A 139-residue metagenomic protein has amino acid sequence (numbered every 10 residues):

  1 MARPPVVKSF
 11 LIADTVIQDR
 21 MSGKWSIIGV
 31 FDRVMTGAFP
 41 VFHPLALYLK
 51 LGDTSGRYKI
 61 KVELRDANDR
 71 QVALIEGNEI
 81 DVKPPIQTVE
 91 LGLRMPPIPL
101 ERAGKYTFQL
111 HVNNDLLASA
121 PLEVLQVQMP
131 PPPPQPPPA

Functional and structural regions predicted by a protein language model:
A2-K105, Q109-A139: Contiguous segments within soluble domain cores/interaction surfaces
